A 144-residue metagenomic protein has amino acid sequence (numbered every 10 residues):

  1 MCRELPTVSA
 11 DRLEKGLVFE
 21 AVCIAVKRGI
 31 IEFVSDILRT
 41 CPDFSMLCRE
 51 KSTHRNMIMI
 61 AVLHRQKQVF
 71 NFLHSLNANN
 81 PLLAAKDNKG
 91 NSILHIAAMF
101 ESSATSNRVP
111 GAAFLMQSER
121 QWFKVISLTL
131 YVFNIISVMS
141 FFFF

Functional and structural regions predicted by a protein language model:
M1-F144: Acidic, Ser/Thr- and Pro/Gly-rich low-complexity regulatory segments
